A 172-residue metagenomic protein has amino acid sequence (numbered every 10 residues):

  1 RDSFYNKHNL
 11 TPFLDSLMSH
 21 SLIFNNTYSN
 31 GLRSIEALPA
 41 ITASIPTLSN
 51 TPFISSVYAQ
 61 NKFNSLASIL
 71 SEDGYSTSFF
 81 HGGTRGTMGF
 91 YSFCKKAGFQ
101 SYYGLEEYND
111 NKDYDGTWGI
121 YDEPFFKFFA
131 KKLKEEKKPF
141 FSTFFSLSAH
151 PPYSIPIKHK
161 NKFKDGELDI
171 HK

Functional and structural regions predicted by a protein language model:
R1-K172: Solvent-exposed soluble domains appended to multi-pass membrane proteins
